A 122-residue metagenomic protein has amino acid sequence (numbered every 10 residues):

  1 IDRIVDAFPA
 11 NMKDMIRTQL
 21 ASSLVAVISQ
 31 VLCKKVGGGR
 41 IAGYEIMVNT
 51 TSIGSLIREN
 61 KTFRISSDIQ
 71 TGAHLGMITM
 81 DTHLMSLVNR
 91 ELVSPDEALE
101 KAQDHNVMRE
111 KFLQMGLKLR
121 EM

Functional and structural regions predicted by a protein language model:
I1-M122: Short, flexible helix-loop junctions that flank or precede catalytic/ligand sites
